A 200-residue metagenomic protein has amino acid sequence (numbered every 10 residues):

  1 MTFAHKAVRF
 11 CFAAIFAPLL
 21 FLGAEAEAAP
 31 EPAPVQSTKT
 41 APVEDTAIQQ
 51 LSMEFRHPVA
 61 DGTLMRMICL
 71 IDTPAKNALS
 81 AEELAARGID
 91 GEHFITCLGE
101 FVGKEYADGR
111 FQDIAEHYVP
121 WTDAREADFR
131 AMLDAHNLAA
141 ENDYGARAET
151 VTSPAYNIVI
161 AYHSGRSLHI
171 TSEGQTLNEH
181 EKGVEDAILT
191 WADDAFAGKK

Functional and structural regions predicted by a protein language model:
T2-F12: Bacterial N-terminal signal peptides that target proteins for export
V8-R9, M67, I95: Secreted/extracellular small peptides and ectodomain modules produced from precursors
C11-F21: Bacterial N-terminal signal peptides
G23-E25: N-terminal signal peptide c-region/cleavage motif recognized by signal peptidases
A29-L84, M132, H136-K200: Short, well-ordered, aromatic-rich surface patches in folded extracellular/luminal domains
A81-A107: N-terminal glycine/threonine-rich, aromatic-flanked beta-hairpin/loop signature
V102-A139: A short-motif feature that recognizes glycine-rich, charge-decorated loops that bind or process nucleotide phosphates
